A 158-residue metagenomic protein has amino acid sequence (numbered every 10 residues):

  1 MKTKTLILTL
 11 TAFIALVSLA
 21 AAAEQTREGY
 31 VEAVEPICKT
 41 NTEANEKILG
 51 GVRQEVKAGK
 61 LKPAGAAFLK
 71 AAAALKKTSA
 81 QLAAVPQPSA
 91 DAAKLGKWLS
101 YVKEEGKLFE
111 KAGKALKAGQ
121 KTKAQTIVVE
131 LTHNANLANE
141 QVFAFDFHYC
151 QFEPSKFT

Functional and structural regions predicted by a protein language model:
M1-L8: Bacterial N-terminal signal peptides that target proteins for export
T9-V17: Bacterial N-terminal signal peptides
V17-Y30: C-terminal region of N-terminal signal peptides and the immediate post-cleavage residues of exported proteins
R27-K111, K123-F152: Alpha-helical segments in soluble extracytoplasmic regions
K156-T158: Short, solvent-exposed mixed-charge patches
